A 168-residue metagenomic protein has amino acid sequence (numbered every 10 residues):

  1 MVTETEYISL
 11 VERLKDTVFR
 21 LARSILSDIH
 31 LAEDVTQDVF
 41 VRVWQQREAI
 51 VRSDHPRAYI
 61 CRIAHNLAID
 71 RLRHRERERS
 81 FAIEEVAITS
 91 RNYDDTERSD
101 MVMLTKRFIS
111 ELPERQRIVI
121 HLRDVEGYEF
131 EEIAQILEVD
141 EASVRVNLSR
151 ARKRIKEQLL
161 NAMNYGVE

Functional and structural regions predicted by a protein language model:
M1-R20, H30-E33, W44: A short, charge-rich alpha-helical start-of-domain segment used by transcription regulators
L14-K15, I25, H121-Y128: Short helix-capping/turn signature of helix-turn-helix
K15, F19, F40, P113 (+2 more regions): C-terminal flanking helix
R20, D34-V41, D54-N66: Structural recognition of an alpha-helix C-terminal capping motif at a helix-to-coil junction
F40-H55, H74-R75: Sigma70-family region 2
H65, L137-N161: DNA-recognition helix of helix-turn-helix
D70, R77-V102, E129: Internal acidic/polar
S110, E114, I118, E126-S143 (+1 more regions): Helix-turn-helix DNA-binding module
